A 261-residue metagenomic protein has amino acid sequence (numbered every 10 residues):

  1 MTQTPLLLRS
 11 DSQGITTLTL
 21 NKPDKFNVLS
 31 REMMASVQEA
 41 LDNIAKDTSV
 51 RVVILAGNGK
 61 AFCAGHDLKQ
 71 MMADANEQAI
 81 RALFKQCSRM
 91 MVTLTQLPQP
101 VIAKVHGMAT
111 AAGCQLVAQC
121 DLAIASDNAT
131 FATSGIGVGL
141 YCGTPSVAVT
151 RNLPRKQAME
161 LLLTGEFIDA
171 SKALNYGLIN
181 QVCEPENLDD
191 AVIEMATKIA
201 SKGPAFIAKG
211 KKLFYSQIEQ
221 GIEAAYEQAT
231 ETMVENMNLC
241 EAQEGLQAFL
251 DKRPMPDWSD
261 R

Functional and structural regions predicted by a protein language model:
M1-N21, K25, F167-A200, A208-Q220 (+1 more regions): Amphipathic alpha-helical segments at domain termini/boundaries
M1-N58, V92: Conserved CoA-thioester-binding segment of acyl-CoA-metabolizing enzymes
Q13, L68, I80, C87 (+5 more regions): A general structural signal for well-ordered alpha-helical segments in protein cores
L18, K22, V37, L55 (+6 more regions): Terminal peptide-recognition signature
E32, S36, Q86, T93 (+4 more regions): Charged catalytic carboxylate motif
A35, K46-S49, G57-M90, A109 (+1 more regions): Glycine- (often His-adjacent) and acidic-residue-rich active-site loop that binds/positions the CoA thioester
V92-A205, L239, E244: Crotonase-fold acyl-CoA enzyme core
L161-L162, L213, E231-M237: Helix-loop "lid/cap" segments that line or gate small-molecule binding pockets
